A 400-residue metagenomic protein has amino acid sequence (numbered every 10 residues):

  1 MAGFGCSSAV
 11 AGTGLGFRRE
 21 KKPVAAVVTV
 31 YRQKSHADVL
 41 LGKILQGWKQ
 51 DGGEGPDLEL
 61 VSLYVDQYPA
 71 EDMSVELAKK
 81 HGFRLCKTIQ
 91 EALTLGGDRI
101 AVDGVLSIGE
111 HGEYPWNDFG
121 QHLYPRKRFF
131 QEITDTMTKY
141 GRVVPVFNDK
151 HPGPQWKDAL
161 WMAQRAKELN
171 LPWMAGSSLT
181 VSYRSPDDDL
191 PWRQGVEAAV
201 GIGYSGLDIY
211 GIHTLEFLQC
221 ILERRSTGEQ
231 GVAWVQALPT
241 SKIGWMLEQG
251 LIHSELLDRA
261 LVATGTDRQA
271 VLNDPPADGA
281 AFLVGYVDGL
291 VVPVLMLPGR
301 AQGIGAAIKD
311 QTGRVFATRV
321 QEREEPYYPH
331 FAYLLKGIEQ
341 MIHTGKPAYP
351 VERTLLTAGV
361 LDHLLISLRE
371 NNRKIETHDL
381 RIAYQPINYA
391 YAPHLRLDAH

Functional and structural regions predicted by a protein language model:
M1-G16: N-terminal export signals
R19, D72, R300-H400: C-terminal helical cap and adjacent loop that interface with cofactors, partners, or active-site loops
K21-V30, A198-G201: Short beta-strand segments enriched in small/hydrophobic residues
K34, G52-K79: NAD(P)-binding Rossmann-fold cofactor-contacting core
V39-L58: A short, Lys/Arg-enriched amphipathic alpha-helix followed by its capping loop at the start of a domain
H81-P115, F129-T138: A structured beta-alpha segment of the ubiquitous adenosine-cofactor-binding alpha/beta core
E110-L179: Beta-strand-loop-alpha-helix segment that lines the small-molecule cofactor/substrate pocket of alpha/beta enzymes
A199-L290, M296-G299, L356-G359: Rossmann-like dinucleotide-binding domain that binds NAD(P)(H)
